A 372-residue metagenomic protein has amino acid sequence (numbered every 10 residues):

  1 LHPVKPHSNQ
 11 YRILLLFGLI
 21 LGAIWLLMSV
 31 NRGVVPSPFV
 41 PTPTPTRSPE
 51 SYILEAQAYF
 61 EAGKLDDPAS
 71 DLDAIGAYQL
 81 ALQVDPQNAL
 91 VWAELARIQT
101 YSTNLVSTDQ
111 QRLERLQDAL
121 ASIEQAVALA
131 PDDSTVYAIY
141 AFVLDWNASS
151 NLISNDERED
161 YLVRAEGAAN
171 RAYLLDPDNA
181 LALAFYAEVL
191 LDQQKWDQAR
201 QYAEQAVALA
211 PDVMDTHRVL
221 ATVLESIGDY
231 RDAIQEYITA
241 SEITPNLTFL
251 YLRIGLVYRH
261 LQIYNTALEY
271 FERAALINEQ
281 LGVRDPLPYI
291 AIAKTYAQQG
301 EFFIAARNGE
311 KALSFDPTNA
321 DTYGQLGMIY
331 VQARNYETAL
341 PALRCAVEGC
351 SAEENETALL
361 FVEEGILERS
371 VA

Functional and structural regions predicted by a protein language model:
R47-V84, E94, N104-L105, L181 (+1 more regions): Alpha-helical segment of the N-proximal tetratricopeptide repeat
P49-E50, A89-L90, S134-A138, A180-L181 (+5 more regions): Helix-start (N-cap) detector for alpha-helical repeat units in TPR-like alpha-solenoids, especially tetratricopeptide
Q57, K64, R97, Y101-N104 (+8 more regions): Residue-level recognition of tetratricopeptide repeat
E61, Y101, W146-N147, D192-Q193 (+6 more regions): Register position in tetratricopeptide repeats
L80-A81, Q125-A126, R171-A172, Q205-A206 (+5 more regions): Canonical positions in the second alpha-helix
V84, L129, L175, L209 (+4 more regions): Structural marker of alpha-solenoid helical repeat scaffolds
E94, I139, F185, V219 (+5 more regions): Canonical tetratricopeptide repeat
